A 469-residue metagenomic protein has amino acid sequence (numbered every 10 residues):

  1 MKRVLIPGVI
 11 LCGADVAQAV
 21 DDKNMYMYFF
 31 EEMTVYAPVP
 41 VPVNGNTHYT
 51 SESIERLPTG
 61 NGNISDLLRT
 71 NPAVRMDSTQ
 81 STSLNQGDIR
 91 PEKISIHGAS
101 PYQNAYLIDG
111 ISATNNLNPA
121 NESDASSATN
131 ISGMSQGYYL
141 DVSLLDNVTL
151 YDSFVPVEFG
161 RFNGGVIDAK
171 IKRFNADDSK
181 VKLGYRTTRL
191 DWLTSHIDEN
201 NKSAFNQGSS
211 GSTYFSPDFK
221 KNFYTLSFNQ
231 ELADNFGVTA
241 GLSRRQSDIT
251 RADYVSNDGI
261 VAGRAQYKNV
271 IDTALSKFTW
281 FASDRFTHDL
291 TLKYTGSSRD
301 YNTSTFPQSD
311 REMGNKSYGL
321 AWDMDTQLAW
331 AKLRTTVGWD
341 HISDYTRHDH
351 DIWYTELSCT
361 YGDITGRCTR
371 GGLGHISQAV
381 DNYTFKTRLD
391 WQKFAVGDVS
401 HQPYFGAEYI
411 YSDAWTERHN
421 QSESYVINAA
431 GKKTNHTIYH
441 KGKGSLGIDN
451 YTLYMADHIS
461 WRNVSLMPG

Functional and structural regions predicted by a protein language model:
M1-N24: Cleavable N-terminal targeting peptides that direct proteins into the secretory/outer-membrane pathway or into
E31-T34, S143-S153, G165-V166, I171-G208 (+2 more regions): Transmembrane beta-strand segments of Gram-negative outer membrane beta-barrel proteins
V39-P156, V166, K170-K172, S209-S212 (+2 more regions): Periplasmic N-terminal accessory/gating domains of Gram-negative outer-membrane beta-barrel systems
T50, T129-M134, L150-Y151, F205-S212 (+6 more regions): Extracytoplasmic loops and strand-loop junctions of Gram-negative outer membrane beta-barrel proteins
Q86-D88, Y139, F159-R161, S216-K220 (+6 more regions): Short sequence motifs at beta-strands and strand-loop junctions characteristic of Gram-negative outer-membrane
I171, S179-K182, T213-S298, N315-L328: Transmembrane beta-barrel wall of Gram-negative outer-membrane proteins
T188-W192, S247-Y254, S297-S304, I342-T346 (+1 more regions): Sequence/structural signature of outer-membrane beta-barrel proteins
L275-R299, D310-G469: Face-selective signature of the C-terminal outer-membrane beta-barrel domain
